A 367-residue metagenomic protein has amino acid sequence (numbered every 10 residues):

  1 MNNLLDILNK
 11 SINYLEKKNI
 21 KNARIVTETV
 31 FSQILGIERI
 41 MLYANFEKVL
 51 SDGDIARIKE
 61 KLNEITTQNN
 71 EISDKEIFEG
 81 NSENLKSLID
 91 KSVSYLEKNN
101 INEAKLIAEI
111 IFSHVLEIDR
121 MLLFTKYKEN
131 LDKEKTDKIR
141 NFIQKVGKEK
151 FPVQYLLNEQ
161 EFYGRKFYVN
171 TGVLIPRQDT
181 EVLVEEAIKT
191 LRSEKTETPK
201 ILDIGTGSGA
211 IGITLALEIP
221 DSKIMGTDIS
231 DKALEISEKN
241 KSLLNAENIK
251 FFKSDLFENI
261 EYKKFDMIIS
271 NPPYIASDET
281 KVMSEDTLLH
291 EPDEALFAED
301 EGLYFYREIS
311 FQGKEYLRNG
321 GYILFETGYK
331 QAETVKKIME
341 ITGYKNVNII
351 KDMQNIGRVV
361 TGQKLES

Functional and structural regions predicted by a protein language model:
M1-N22, V26, D52-I107: Non-catalytic nucleic-acid substrate-recognition regions in nucleic-acid-modifying enzymes
L15, L96, L191, K241 (+2 more regions): Conserved hydrophobic residues forming the short capping helix/wall of the S-adenosyl-L-methionine
I20, I101, I219-D221, S242-E247 (+1 more regions): Short helix-capping segments at alpha-helix termini
V30, I111, K150, T180 (+6 more regions): Residue-level signal for inorganic ion chemistry
Q33-E83, S87, F112-K189: Conserved AdoMet
Y168, D300-Q363: Conserved Class I SAM-dependent methyltransferase catalytic core
I175-V282, E308: Conserved SAM/SAH cofactor-binding pocket of Class I
Y274-F305: Mobile active-site "lid"/loop adjacent to the S-adenosyl-L-methionine
